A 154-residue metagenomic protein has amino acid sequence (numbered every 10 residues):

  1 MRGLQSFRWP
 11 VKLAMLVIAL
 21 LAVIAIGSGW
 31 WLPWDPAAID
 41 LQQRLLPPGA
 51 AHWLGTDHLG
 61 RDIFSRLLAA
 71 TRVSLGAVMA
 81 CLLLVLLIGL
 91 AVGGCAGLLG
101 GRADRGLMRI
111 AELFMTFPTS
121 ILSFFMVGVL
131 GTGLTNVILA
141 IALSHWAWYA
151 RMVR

Functional and structural regions predicted by a protein language model:
M1-W34, I110: N-terminal signal-anchor/first transmembrane alpha helix
G3-L13, G100-A103, V129-L130, N136: Membrane-interfacial loop-to-transmembrane-helix junctions in polytopic alpha-helical membrane proteins
M15, R72, G76-A80, L122 (+2 more regions): Internal alpha-helical transmembrane segments of multi-pass membrane proteins, especially GPCRs
G27-S65: Short membrane-interfacial helix/loop motifs at transmembrane-helix boundaries
G29-A37, L98-R105, G131-T132: Transmembrane helix-loop junctions in multipass membrane proteins, especially transporters and channels
W53, D57, L87-I88, G97-L98 (+1 more regions): Generic hydrophobic transmembrane alpha-helix motif, especially the helices
I63-L98: Transmembrane alpha-helix signature in integral membrane proteins
F64-G76, D104-M115, G131: Alpha-helical membrane-interface segments at transmembrane helix boundaries
